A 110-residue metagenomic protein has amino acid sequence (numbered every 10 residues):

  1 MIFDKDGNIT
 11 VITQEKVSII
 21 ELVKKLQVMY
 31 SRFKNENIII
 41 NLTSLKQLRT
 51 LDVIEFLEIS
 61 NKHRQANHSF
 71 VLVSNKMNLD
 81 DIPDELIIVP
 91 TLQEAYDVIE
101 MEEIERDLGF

Functional and structural regions predicted by a protein language model:
M1-I9, I19, S74-F110: STAS-like cytosolic regulatory interaction modules
M1-V28, S44: STAS-typified acidic loop motif
F3-D6, S31-N35, H63-Q65: Flexible, charged surface loops at secondary-structure boundaries
N8-I9, E36-I40, N67-V71: Hydrophobic beta-strand segments of well-ordered beta-sheets in folded domains
K16, R49, E85: Flexible, glycine- and charge-enriched loops at secondary-structure boundaries
V23, Q27-V53: Short, glycine-/small-residue-enriched flexible loop/hinge segments at domain edges that mediate gating
I54-E58: Alpha-helical scaffolding segments of alpha/beta enzyme cores, especially the outer helices of TIM-barrel or partial
S60-I82: Short aromatic-glycine-(Arg/Gly/Cys) micro-motifs in beta-strand/loop hairpins
